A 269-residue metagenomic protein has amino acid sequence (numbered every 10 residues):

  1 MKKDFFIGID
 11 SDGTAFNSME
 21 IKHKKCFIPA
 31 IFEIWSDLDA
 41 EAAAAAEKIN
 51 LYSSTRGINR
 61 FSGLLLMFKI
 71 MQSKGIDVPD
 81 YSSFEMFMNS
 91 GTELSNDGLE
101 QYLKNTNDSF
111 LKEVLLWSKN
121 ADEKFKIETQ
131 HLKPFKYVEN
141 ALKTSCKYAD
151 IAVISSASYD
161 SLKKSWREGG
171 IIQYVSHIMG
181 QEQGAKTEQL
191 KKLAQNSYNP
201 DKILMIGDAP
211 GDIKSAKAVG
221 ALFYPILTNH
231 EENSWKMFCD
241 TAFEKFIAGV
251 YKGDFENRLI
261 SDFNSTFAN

Functional and structural regions predicted by a protein language model:
K2-K22, A216: Asp-based phosphoryl-transfer active-site loop
T14-A157, K163, D254: Alpha-helical substrate-recognition element adjacent to the catalytic core
K22, N59, A157-S158, E182-A185 (+2 more regions): Short beta->alpha linker loops
K24-F27, G169-I171, L222-F223: Glycine-rich, phosphate-binding/catalytic loops in enzymes
A152-L204, K214, A218: Substrate-recognition "cap/lid" segment bordering the active-site pocket of phosphatases
N196-E244: Acidic, Mg2+-coordinating phosphoryl-transfer loop and its flanking beta/alpha structural elements, shared across
D240, E244-N269: C-terminal accessory extensions appended to soluble enzyme cores
